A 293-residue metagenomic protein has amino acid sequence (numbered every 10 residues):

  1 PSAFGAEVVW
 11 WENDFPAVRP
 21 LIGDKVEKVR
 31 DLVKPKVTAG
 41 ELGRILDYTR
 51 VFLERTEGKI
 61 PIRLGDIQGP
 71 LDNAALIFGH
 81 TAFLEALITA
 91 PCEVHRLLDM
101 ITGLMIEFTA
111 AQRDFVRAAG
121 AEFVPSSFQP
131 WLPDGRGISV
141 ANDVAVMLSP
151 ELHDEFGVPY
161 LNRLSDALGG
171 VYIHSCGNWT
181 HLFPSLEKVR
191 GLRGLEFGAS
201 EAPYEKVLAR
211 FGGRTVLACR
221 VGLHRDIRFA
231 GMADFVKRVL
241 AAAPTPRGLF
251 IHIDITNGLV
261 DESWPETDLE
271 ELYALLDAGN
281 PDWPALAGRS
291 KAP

Functional and structural regions predicted by a protein language model:
S2-V18, K34-P293: Active-site loop segments of alpha/beta catalytic cores
L21-D31: Residues forming anionic-ligand binding surfaces in small-molecule and nucleic-acid pockets of primarily soluble enzymes
